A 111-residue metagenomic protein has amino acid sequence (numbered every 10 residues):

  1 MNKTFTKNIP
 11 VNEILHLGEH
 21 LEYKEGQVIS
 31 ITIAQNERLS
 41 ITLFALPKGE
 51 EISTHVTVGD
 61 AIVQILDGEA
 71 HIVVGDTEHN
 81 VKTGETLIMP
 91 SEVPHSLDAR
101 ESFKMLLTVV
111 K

Functional and structural regions predicted by a protein language model:
M1-R38, V73: A short, N-terminal "cap"/entry segment at the start of jelly-roll beta-barrel domains of the cupin/DSBH fold
G26-Q27, E37-T57: Conserved short histidine dyad/triad with adjacent acidic residue
E37, L66-D67, K82-T83, E101: A cytosolic small-molecule/anion-sensing beta-strand core signal
G59-H71, G75: Glycine- and acidic-residue-biased ligand/ion/polar-headgroup-sensing regions
D76-S91: Short acidic-glycine-tyrosine-enriched beta hairpin
S91-K111: Ligand-binding loop in jelly-roll beta-barrel domains
